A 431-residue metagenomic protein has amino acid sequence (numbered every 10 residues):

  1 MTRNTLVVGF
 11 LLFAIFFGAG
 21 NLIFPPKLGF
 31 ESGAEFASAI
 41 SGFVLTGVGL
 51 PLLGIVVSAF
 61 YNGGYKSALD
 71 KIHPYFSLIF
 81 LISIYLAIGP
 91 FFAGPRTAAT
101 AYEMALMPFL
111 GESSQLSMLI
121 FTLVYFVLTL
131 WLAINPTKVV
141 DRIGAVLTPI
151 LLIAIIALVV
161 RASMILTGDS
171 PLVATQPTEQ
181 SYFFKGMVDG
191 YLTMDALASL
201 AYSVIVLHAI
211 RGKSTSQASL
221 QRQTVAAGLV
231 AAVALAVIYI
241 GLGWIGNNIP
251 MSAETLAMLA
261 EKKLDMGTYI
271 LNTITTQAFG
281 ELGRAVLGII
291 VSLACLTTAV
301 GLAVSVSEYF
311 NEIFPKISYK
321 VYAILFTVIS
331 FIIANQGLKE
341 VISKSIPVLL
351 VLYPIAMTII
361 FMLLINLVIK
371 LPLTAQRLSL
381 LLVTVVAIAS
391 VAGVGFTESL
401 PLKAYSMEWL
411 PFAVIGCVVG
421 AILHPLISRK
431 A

Functional and structural regions predicted by a protein language model:
V7-F17, R161-T167, Q176-L242, G288-C295 (+2 more regions): Hydrophobic, membrane-embedded alpha-helices of multi-pass small-molecule transporters
G49, L53, I150-A162, T224-M251 (+1 more regions): Selective recognition of specific alpha-helical transmembrane segments in multi-pass small-molecule
A59-A68, Y125-L147, G212-T215, F331-S343 (+1 more regions): Membrane-water interface regions at transmembrane-helix termini and the short interhelical loops of multi-pass membrane
Y65-D70, I238-L296, E312, P347: TM-loop-TM module centered on a large, flexible mid-protein loop between adjacent transmembrane helices in multi-pass
P90, G94, L152-T178, A196-L197 (+3 more regions): Hydrophobic alpha-helical segments and their helix-loop junctions in multi-pass secondary transporters
A133-A162, S345-M357, Q376-V385: Membrane-interface loop-to-helix entry segments
N135-V146, F183, I205-A236, S252-A260 (+2 more regions): Hydrophobic, small-residue-rich membrane helices and short re-entrant helix-turn-helix hairpins that build
M357-A431: C-terminal membrane-solvent junction of multi-pass transporters and transport-like membrane proteins
